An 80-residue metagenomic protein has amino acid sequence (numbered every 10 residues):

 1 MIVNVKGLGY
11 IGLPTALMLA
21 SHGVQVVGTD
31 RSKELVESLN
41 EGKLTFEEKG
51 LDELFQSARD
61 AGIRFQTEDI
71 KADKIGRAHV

Functional and structural regions predicted by a protein language model:
M1-H79: Structural/interface elements that position substrates and couple domains in central-metabolism enzymes
